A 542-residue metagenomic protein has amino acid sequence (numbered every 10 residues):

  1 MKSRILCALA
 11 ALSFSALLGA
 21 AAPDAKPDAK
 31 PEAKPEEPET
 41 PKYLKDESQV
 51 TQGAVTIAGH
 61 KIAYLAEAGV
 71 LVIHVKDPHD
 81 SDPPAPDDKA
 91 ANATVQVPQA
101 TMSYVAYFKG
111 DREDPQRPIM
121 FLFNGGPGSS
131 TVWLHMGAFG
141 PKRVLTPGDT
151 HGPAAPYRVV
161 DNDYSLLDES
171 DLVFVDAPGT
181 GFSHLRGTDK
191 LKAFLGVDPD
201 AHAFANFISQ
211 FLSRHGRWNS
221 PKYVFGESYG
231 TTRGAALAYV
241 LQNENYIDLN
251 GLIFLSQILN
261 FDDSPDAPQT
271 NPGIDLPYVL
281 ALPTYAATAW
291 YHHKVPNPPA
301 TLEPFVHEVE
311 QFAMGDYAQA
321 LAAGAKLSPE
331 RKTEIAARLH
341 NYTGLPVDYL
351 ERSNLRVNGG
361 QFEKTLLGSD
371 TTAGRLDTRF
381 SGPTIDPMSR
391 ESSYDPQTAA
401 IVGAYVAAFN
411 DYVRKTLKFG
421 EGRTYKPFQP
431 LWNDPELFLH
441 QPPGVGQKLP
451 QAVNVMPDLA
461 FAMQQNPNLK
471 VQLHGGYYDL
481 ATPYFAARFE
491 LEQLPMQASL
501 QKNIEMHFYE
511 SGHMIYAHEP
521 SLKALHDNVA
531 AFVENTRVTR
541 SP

Functional and structural regions predicted by a protein language model:
P23-E37, P78-L195, E492: N-terminal cap/lid subdomain of alpha/beta-hydrolase-fold enzymes
V75-P78, V144-N219, D263-S264, N271-V279 (+9 more regions): Active-site-proximal cap/loop segments of hydrolase catalytic domains
P141-L145, A238, Q242-T343: A catalytic-pocket lid/entrance helix-loop region that shapes and gates access to the active site across common
G216-Y229: Alpha/beta-hydrolase fold nucleophile elbow
A236-L237, R352-L355, L469, P483-Q493: Short alpha-helix in the alpha/beta-hydrolase fold that links the catalytic acid
L249, K470, P495-M514: Catalytic histidine neighborhood in serine/cysteine hydrolases with alpha/beta-hydrolase-type architecture
G324-A481: Alpha/beta-hydrolase fold catalytic core
A481, E510-L522: Catalytic histidine-centered segment of alpha/beta-hydrolase-like enzymes
